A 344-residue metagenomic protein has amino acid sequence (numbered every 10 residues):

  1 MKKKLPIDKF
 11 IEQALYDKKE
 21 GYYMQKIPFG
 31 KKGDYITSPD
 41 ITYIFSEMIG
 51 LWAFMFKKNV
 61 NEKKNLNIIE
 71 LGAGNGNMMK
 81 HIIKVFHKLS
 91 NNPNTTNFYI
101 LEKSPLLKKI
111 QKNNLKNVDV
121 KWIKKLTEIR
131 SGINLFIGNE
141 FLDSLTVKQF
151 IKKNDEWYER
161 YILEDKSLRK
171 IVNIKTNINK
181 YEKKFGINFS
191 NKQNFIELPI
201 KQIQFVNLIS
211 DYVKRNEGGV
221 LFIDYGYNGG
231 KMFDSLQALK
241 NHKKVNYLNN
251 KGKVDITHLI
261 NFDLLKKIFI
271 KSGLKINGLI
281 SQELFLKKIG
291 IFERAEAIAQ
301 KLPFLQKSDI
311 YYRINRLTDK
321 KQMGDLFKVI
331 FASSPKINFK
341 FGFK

Functional and structural regions predicted by a protein language model:
M1-L71, N75-V120, K125, I129-N134 (+4 more regions): Rossmann-like AdoMet
L5-K9, D40, I44, N77 (+6 more regions): Generic recognition of stable, solvent-exposed alpha-helical segments in well-folded globular domains
L15-E20, N177, D224-N228: Short glycine-enriched loops at secondary-structure junctions
L101-K103, G138-N139, I223: Short His-Asn-centered micro-motif
P105, L142, Y227: Short, glycine/acidic-enriched loop or turn micro-motifs at the edges of active sites
I129-S144, E197-D211: Conserved adenosine/adenylate-binding substructure
L135-G186, F233-N246: A mobile, often basic/glycine-rich helix-loop segment that functions as the active-site lid/recognition loop
E182-K344: Long, Lys/Arg- and hydrophobic-enriched amphipathic alpha-helices
